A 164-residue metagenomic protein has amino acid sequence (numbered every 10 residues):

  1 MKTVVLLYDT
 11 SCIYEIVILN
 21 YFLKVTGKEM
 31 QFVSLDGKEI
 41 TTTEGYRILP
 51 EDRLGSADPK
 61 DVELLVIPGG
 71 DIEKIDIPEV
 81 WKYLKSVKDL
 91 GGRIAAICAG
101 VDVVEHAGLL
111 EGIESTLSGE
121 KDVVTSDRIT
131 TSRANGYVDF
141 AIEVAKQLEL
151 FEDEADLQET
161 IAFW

Functional and structural regions predicted by a protein language model:
K2-S11, V17, Y21-K38, Y46-W164: Active-site-adjacent pocket-lining segments in enzyme domains
